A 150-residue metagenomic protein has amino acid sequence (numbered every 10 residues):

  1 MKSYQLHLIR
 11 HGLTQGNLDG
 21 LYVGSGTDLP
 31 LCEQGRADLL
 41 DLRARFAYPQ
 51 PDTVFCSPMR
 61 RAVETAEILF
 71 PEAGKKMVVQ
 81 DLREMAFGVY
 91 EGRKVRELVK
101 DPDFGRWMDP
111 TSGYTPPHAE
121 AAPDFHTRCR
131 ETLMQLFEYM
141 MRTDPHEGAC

Functional and structural regions predicted by a protein language model:
M1-Y4, D144: Short, low-complexity, intrinsically disordered N-terminal peptides in bacterial proteins
Y4, R10-A73, C129: Active-site-proximal alpha-helix that buttresses catalytic centers in soluble enzyme cores
Q5-G12, K100-R106: Short coil-to-beta-strand
L39-A44, D101, M134, E138-M141: A generic local structural motif
Q50-P58, M77, T143-C150: Short glycine-rich phosphate-binding loop at a beta-alpha junction
F70-E131: Phosphate-handling substructures
F125-C150: GST-like fold's C-terminal all-alpha helical module
